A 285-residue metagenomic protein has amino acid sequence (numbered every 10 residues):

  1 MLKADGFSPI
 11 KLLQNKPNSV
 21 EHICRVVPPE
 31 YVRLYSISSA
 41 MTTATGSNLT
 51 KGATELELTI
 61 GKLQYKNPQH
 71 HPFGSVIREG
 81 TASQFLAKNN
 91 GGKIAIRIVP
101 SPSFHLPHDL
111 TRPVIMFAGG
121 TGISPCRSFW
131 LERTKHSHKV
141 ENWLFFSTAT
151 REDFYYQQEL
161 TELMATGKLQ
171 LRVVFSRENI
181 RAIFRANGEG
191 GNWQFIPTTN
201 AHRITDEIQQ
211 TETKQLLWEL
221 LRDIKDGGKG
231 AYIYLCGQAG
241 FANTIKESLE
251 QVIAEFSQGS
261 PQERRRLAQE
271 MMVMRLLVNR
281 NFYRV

Functional and structural regions predicted by a protein language model:
M1-V285: FNR-like FAD-binding dehydrogenase module
